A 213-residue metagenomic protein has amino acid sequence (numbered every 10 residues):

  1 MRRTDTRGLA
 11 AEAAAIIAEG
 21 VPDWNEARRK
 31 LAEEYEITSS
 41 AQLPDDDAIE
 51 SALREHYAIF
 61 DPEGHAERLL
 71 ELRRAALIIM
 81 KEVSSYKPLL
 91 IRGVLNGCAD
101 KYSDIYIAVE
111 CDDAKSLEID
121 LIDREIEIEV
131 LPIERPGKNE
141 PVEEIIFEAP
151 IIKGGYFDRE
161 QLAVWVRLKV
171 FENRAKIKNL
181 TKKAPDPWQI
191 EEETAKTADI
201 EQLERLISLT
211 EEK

Functional and structural regions predicted by a protein language model:
R3-V21, N25-K101, C111-K213: Catalytic core of pol beta-like nucleotidyltransferases
